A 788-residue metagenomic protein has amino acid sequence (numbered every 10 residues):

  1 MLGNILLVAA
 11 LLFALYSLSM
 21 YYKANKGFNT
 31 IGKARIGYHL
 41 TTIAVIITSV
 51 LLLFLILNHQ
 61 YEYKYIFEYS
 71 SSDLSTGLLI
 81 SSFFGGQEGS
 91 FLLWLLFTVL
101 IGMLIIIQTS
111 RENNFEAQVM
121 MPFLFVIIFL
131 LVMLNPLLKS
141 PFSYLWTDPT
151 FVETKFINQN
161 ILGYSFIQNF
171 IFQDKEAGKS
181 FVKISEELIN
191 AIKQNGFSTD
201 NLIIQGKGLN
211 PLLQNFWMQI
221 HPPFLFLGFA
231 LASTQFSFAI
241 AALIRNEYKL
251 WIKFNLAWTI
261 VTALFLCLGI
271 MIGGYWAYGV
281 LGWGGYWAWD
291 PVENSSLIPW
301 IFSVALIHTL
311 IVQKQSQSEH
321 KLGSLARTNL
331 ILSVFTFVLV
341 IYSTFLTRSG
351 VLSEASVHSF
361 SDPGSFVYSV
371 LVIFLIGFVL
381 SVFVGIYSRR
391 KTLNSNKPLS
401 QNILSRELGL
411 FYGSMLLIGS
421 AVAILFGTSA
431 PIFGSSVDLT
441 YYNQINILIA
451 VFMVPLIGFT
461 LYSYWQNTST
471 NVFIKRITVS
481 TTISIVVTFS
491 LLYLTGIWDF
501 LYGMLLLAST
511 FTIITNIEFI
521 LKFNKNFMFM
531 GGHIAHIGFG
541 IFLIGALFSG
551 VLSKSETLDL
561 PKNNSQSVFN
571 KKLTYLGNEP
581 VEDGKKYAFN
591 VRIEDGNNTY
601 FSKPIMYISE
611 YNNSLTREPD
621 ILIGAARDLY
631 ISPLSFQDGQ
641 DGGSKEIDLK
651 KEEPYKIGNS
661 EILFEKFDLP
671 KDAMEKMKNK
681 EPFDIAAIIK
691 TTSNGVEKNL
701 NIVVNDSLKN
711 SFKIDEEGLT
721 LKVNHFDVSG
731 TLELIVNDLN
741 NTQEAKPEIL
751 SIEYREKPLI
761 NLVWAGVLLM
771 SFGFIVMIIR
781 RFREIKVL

Functional and structural regions predicted by a protein language model:
M1-L788: Solvent-exposed, non-transmembrane regions of integral membrane proteins
